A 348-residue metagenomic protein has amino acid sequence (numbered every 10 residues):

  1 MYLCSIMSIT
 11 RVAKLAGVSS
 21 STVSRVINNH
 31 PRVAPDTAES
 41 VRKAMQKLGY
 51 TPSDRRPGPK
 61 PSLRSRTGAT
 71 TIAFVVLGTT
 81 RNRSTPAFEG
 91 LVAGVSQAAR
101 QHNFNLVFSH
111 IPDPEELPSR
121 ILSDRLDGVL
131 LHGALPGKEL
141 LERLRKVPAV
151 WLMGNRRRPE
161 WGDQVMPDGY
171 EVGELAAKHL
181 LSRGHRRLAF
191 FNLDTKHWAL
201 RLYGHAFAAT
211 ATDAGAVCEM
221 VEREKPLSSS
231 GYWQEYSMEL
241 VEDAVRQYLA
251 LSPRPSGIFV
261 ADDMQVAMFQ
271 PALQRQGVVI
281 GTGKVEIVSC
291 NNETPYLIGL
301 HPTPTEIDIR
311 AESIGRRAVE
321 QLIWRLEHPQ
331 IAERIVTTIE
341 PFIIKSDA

Functional and structural regions predicted by a protein language model:
M1-L63: N-terminal helix-turn-helix DNA-binding module of bacterial transcription factors
Y2-C4, R64-K178, Y248-R254, M264-A267: Alpha-helical recognition/docking segments in bacterial nutrient-uptake and carbohydrate-utilization systems
V23, V41, V95, V129 (+7 more regions): Hydrophobic structural packing positions in well-ordered secondary structure
S40, P86-Q101, L175, W198-E222 (+2 more regions): Short, solvent-exposed amphipathic alpha-helices that sit in or adjacent to ligand/effector-binding or catalytic
A99-H110, A208-L240: Short beta-strand elements in bilobed, periplasmic/extracellular small-molecule ligand-binding domains
Q164-F191, M238-R246, I309-E327: Hydrophobic alpha-helical segments within soluble ligand-binding/sensing domains
E174-C218, I331-A348: An alpha-beta-alpha
R246-A348: Flexible loop/turn connectors
